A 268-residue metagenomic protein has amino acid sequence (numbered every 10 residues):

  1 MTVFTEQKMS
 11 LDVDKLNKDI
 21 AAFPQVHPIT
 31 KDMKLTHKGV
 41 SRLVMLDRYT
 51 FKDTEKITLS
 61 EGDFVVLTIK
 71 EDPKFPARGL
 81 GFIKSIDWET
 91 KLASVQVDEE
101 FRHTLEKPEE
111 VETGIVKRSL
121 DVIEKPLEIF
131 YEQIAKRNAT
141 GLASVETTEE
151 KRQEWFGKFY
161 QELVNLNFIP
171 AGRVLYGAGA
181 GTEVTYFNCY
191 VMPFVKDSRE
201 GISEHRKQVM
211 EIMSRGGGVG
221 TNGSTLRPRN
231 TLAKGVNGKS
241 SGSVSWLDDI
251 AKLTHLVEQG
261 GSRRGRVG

Functional and structural regions predicted by a protein language model:
M1-G268: Extended catalytic cores of very large enzyme megasubunits
